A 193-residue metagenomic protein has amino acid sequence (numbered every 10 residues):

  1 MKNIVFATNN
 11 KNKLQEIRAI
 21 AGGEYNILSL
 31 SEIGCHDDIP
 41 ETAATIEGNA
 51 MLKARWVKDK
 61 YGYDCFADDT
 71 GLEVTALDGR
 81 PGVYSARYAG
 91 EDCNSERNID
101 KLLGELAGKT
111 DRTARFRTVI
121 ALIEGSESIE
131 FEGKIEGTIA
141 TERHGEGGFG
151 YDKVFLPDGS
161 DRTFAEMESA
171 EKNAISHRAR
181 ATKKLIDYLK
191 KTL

Functional and structural regions predicted by a protein language model:
K2-V5, K11-L193: Anionic-ligand binding patches
